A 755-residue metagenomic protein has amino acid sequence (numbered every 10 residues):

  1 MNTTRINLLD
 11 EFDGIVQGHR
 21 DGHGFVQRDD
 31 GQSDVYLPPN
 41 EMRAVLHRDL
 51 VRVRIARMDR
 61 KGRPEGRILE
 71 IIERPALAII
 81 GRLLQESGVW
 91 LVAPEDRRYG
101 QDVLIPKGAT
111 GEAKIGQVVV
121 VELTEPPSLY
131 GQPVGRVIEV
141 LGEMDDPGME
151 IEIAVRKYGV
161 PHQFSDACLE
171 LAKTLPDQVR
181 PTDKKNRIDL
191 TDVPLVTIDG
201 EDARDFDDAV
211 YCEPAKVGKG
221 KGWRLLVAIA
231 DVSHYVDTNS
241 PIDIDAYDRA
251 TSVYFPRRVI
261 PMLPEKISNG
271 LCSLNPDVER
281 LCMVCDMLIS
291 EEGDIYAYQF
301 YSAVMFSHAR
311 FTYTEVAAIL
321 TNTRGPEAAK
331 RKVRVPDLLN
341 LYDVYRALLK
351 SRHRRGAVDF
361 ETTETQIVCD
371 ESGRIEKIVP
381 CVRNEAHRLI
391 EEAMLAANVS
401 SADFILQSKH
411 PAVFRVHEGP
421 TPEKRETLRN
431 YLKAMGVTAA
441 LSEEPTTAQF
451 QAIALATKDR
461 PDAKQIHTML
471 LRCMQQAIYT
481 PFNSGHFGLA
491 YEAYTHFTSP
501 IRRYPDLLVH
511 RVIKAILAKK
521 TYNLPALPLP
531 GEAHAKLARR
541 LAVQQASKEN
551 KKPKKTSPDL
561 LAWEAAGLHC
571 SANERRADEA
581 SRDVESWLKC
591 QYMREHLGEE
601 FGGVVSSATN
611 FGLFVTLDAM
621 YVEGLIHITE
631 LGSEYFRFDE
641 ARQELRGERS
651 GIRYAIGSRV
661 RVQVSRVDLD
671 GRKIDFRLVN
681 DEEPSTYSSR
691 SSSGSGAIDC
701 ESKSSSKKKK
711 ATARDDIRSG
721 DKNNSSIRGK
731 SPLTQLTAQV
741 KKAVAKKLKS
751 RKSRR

Functional and structural regions predicted by a protein language model:
M1-L226, S233-V278, R310-F311, E315-A318 (+2 more regions): Charge-lined substrate channels and their catalytic hotspots, especially those that engage the 3′ end of RNA
G31-H47, R54, G62-P64, Y99-P106 (+6 more regions): Single-stranded RNA-binding regions, centering on S1/OB-family and related RNA-binding modules
R48, G116, V137, I198 (+6 more regions): Conserved structural-core and active-site-/substrate-pathway-adjacent residues in large, well-folded domains of enzymes
D96, D199-D202, P214-K216, I229 (+8 more regions): Short, flexible loop/turn elements at secondary-structure junctions
Y130, V134, V140, L288-I319 (+2 more regions): Extended accessory regions or peripheral subdomains of proteins
E152-V155, P241-A246, N384, L428-L432 (+2 more regions): Short secondary-structure boundary/capping segments
N269-E291, D462, T468: Phosphate/diphosphate-binding loops
F300, Y313-D618, L625, G632 (+2 more regions): Append "with occasional cross-activation on large, charged helical scaffolds in nucleic-acid assemblies
